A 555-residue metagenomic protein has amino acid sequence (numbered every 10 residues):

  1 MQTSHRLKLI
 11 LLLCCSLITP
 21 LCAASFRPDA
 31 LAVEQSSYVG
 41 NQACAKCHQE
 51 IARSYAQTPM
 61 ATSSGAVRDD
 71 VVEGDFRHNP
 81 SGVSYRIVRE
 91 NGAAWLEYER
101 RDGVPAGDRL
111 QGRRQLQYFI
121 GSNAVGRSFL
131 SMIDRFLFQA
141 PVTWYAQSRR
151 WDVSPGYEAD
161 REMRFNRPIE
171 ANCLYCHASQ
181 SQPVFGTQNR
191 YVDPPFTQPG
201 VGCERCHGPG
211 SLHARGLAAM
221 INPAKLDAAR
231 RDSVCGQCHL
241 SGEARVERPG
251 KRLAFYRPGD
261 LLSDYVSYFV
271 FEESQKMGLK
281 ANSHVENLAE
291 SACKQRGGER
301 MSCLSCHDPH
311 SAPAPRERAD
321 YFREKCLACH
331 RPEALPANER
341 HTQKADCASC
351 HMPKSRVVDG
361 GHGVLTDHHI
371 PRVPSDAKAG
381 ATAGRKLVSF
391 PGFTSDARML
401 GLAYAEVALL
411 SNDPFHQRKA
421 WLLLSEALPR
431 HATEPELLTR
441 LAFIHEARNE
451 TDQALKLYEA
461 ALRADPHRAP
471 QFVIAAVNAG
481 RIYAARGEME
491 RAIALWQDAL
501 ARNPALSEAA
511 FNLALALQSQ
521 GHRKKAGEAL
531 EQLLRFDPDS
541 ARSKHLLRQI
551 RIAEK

Functional and structural regions predicted by a protein language model:
F26-P28, Q42, E50-I133, P141 (+2 more regions): Primarily the internal scaffold of c-type cytochrome electron-transfer domains, especially repeated/multiheme c-type
E406, A447, A485, S519-Q520 (+1 more regions): Register position in tetratricopeptide repeats
R430, A464-R468, R502, F536: Structural marker of alpha-solenoid helical repeat scaffolds
